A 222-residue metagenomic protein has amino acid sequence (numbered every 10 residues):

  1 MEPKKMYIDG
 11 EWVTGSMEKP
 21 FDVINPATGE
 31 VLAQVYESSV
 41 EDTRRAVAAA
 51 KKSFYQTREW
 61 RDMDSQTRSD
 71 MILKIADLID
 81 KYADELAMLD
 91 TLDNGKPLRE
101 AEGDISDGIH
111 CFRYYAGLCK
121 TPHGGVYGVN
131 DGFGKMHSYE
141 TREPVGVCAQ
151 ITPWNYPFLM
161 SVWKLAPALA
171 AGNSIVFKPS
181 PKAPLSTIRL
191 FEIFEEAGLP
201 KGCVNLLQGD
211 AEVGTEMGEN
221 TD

Functional and structural regions predicted by a protein language model:
M1-V35, D70, S106, P122-T152: Terminal low-complexity tails and localization/encapsulation signals of metabolic enzymes
Y7-I8, D22-N25, V31-R45, G198-C203 (+1 more regions): Histidine- and aromatic-rich ligand-binding microenvironments
W12, E59-W60, L118, W154 (+1 more regions): Tryptophan-centered motif/residue detector
S16, T43, A83, A101 (+2 more regions): Alpha-helix N-cap/helix-start motif
L32-P122: Glycine-rich loop-to-alpha-helix module at the N-terminal edge of alpha/beta enzyme cores
G124-D222: Rossmann-like NAD(P) dinucleotide-binding subdomain of oxidoreductase/dehydrogenase enzymes
